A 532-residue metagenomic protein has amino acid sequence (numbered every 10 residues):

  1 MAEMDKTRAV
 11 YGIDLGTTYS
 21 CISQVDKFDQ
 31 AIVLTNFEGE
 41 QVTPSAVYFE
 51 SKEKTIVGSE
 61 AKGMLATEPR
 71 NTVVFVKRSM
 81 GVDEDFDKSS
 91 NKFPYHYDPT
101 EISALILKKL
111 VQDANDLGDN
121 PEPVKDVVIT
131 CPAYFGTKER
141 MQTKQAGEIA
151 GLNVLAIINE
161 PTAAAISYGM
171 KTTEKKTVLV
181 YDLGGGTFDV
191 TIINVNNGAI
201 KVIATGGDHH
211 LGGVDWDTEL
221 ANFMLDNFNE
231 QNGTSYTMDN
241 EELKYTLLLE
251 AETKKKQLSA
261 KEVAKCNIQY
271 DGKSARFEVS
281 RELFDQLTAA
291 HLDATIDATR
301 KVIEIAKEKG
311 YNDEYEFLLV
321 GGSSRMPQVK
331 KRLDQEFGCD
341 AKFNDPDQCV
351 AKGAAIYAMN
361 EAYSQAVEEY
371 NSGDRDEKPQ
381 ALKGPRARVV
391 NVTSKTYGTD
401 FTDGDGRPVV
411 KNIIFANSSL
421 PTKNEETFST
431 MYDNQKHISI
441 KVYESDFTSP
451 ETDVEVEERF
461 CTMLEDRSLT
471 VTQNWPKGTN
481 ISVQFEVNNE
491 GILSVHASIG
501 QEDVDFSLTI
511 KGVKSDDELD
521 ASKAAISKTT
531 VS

Functional and structural regions predicted by a protein language model:
M1-R78, K92, H96, N115-S532: Oxyanion-binding/catalytic loops of NTP- or PPi-dependent enzymes
F86-S89: AMP-dependent adenylate-forming
T100-S103: Hydrophobic alpha-helical hairpins/lids featuring a short glycine-rich hinge
